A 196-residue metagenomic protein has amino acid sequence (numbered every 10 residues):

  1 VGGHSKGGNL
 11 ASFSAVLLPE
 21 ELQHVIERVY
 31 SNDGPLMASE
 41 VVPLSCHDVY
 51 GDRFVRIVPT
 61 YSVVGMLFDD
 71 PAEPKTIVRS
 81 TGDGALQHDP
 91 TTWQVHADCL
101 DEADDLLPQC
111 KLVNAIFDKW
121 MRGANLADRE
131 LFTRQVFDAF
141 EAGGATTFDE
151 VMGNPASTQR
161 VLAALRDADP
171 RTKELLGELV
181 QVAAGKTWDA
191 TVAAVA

Functional and structural regions predicted by a protein language model:
V1-G2, Y30: Short catalytic-loop micro-motif centered on adjacent basic/acidic residues
G2-G7, A11: Gly/Ala-rich beta-loop-alpha elbow adjacent to hydrolase catalytic centers
S14: Aromatic pocket-lining residues of Rossmann-like dinucleotide-binding sites
L17-A196: Alpha/beta hydrolase fold serine-hydrolase catalytic domain that processes acyl esters and thioesters
